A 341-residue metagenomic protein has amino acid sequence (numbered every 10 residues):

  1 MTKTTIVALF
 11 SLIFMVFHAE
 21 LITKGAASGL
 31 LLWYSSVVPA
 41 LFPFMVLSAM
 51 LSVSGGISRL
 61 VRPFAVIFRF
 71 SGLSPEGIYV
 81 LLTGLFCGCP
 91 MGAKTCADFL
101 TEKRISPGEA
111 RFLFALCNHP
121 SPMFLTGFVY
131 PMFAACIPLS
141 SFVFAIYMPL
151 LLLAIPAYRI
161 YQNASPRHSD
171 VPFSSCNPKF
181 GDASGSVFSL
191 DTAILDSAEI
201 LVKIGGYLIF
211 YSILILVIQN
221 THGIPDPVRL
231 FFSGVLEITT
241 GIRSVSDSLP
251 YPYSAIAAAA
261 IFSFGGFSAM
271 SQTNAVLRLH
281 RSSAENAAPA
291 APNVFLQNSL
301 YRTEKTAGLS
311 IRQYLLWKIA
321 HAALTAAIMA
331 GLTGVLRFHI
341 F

Functional and structural regions predicted by a protein language model:
M1-V7: N-terminal membrane topogenic signal
V7, S11, P39, P43 (+16 more regions): Hydrophobic faces of alpha-helical transmembrane segments in multi-pass integral membrane proteins
A8-L21, A26-V38, F42-V46, M50 (+2 more regions): Selected transmembrane alpha-helices and immediately adjacent juxtamembrane segments of polytopic inner-membrane
L12-M15, A49-S52, E109-L116, P227-V228: Short, amphipathic, aromatic/basic-enriched membrane-interface segments that mark the entry/exit of transmembrane
S28-S36, R62-F70, A97, T101 (+3 more regions): Short amphipathic alpha-helical coupling elements at transmembrane boundaries
R69-F133, F232-D247, A255-R281, N286-L296 (+1 more regions): Alpha-helical membrane segments and immediately flanking helix-loop junctions that form or couple to the substrate/ion
P131-P178, A275-F341: Juxtamembrane and boundary regions of transmembrane helices in multi-pass small-molecule transporters and channels
L190-F262, G266: Transmembrane helical segments that form the transport core of multi-pass membrane transport proteins
